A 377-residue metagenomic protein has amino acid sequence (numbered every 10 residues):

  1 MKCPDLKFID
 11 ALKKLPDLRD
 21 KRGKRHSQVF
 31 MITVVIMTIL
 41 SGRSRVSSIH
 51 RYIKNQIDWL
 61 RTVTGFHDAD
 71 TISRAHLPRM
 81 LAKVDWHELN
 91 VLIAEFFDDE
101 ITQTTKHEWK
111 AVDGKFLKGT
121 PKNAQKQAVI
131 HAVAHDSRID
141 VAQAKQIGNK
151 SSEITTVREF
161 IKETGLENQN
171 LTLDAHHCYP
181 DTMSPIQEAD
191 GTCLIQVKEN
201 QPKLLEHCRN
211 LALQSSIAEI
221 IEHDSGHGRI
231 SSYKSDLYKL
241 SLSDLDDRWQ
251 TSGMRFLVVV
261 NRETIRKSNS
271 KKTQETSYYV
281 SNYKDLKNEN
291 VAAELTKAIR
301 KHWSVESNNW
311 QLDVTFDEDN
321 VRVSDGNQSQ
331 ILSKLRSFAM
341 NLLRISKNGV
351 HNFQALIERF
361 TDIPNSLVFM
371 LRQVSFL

Functional and structural regions predicted by a protein language model:
M1-K14, R22, N55, V84-H87 (+5 more regions): Charged, often Cys/His-bearing segments associated with DNA-binding zinc-finger transcription factors
P4, N288-V323: Short amphipathic alpha-helical "interface-anchor" segments enriched in bulky aromatics
P4-K7, A11, K21-D181, G349: Conserved, well-structured functional cores that handle cations and Mg-NTP chemistry
L12-L15, K54-I57, I221, L312-L377: A short, flexible helix-boundary coil/loop motif
K13, E188, K272-Y278, V291-A292 (+1 more regions): Short acidic (Asp/Glu) and glycine-rich catalytic loops that position anionic groups and cofactors
D20-M31, N269-K271, V323-L332: Structural motif
V141-A218, E222-G228: Nuclease catalytic cores that cleave nucleic-acid phosphodiester bonds, predominantly acidic two-metal-ion
I195-R300: An anionic, glycine-rich sequence signature occurring as long contiguous blocks
